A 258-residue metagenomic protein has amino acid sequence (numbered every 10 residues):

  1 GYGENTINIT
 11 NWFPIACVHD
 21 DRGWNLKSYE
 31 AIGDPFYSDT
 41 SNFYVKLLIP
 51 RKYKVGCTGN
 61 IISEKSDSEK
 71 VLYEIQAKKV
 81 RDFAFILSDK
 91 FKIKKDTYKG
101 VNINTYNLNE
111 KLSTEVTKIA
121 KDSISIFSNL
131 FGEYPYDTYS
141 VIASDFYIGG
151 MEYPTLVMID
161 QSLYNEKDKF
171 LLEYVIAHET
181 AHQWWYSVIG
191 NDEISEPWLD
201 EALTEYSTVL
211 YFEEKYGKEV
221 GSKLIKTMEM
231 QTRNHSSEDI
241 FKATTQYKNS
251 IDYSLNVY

Functional and structural regions predicted by a protein language model:
G1-T6, S68-E69: A surface-exposed beta-strand-loop module
C17-K27, I32-A177, Y206-V209, T227: Hydrophobic helix-coil surface modules that form long, contiguous segments used for peptide/substrate interaction
N25-A31, L108, I189-G190, A243-I251: Flexible glycine/proline-enriched surface loops and loop-helix/loop-strand junctions
K99, G150-E152, A177-Q183, Q231-Q246: Active-site-adjacent bridging/hinge elements
E133-I142, D192-S195, K218-K223: Surface-exposed patches in mature extracellular/periplasmic domains of secreted proteins
S144, M151, I189-Y206: Post-HEXXH active-site segment of zinc metalloproteases
T180-E196, L210, E214-K215: Catalytic Zn2+-binding segment of zinc metalloproteases
E201-Y258: Acidic/His/Gly-enriched intrinsically disordered linker/tail segments that often contain short helix/coil "MoRF-like"
